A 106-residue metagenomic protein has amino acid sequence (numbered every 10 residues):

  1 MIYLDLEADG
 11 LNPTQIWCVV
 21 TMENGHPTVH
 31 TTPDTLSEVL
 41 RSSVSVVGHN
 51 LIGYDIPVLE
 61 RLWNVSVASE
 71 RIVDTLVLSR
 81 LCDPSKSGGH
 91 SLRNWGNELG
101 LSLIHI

Functional and structural regions predicted by a protein language model:
M1-L4, G10-I104: Conserved DEDDh/DEDDy metal-dependent 3′-5′ exonuclease domain
